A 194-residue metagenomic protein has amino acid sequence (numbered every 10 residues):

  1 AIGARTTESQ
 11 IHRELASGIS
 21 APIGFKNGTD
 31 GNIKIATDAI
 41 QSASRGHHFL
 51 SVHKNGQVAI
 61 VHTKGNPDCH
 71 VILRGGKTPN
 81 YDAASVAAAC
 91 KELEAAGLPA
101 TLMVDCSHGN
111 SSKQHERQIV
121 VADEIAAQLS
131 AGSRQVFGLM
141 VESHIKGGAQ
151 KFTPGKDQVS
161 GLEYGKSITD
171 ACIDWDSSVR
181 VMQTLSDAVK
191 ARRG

Functional and structural regions predicted by a protein language model:
A1-Y81, S85, H108-G109, K113 (+5 more regions): Active-site-facing alpha/beta catalytic cores
C69-H70, A100-L102: Conserved active-site beta-strand-loop modules that form the wall/rim of enzyme catalytic pockets and either contain
E94-A95: Catalytic-site microenvironment of enzymes that process N-acetyl-hexosamine-containing cell-wall polysaccharides
L98-P99, Q135: Short loop/turn motifs at secondary-structure junctions
V104, D174: Conserved, mostly hydrophobic/aromatic
K151-C172: Acidic, Ser/Thr-rich peripheral helices and adjacent loops at domain boundaries
S177, L185-G194: Extended, intrinsically disordered, low-complexity segments
